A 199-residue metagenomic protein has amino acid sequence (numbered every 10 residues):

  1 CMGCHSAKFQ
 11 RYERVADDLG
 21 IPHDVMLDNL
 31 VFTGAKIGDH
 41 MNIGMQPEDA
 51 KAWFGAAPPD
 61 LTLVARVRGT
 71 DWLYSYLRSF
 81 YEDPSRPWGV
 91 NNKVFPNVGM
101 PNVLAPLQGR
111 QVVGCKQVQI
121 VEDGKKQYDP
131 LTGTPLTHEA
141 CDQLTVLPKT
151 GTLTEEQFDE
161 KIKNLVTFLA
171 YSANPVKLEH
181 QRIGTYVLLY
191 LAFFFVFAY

Functional and structural regions predicted by a protein language model:
C1-A7, L165: The canonical Cys-X-X-Cys-His
H5, R14-V15: Conserved alpha-helical segments that form or flank metal/cofactor-binding pockets of metalloenzymes
Q10-R11: Short, non-ligating residues that shape and space the ligands of small metal-coordination modules and catalytic
G20-K93, V98-T132, E139, Q143-F158: Electron-transfer interface patches adjacent to heme c in soluble/periplasmic c-type cytochromes and di-/multiheme
L147-V187: Short, aromatic-rich amphipathic segments at membrane interfaces that lie adjacent to a transmembrane helix or signal
Q181-Y199: Selective detector of the "anchor" transmembrane alpha-helix that sits immediately C-terminal
